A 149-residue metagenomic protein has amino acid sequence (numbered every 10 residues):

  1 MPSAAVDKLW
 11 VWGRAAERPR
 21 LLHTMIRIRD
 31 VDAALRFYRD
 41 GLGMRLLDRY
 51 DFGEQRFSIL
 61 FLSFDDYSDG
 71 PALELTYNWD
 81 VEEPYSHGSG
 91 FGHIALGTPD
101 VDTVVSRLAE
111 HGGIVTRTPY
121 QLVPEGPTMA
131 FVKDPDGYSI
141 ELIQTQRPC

Functional and structural regions predicted by a protein language model:
M1-E17, L47-Y50, L60-F61, L96 (+1 more regions): Vicinal oxygen chelate
A16-R18, M25-G70, E110: Core segments of cupin and vicinal oxygen chelate
E17-R20, S86-F91, V123-P124: Short glycine-enriched loop/turn motifs at secondary-structure junctions
T24, I94: Hydrophobic adenine-recognition pocket in adenosine-nucleotide-binding enzymes
D30-V31, P99-V101: Helix N-cap motif at beta-to-alpha junctions
F37, D100-R107: Short amphipathic alpha-helices within nucleic acid-binding modules
R56-S58, G90, G126: Exposed loop/turn and edge beta-strand positions of beta-sandwich/beta-sheet ligand-binding modules
